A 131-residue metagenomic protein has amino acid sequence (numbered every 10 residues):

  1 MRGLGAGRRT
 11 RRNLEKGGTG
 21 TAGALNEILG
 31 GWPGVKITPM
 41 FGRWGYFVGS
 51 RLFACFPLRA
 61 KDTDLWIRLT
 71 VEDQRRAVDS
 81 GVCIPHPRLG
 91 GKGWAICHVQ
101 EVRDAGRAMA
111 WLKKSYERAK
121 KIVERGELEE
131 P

Functional and structural regions predicted by a protein language model:
M1-P131: Charge-dense, helix-prone N-terminal extensions
